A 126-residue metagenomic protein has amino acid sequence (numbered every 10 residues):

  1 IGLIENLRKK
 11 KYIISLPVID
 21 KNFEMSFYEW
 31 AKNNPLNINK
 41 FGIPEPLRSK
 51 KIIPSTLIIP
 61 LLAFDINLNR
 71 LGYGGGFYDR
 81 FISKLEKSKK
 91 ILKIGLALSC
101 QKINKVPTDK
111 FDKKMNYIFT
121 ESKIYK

Functional and structural regions predicted by a protein language model:
I1-I52: N-terminal active-site beta-alpha-beta segment that forms phosphate/nucleotide-binding and substrate-recognition loops
E5, Y73-D79: Charged helix-capping and loop-helix junction motifs
I14, I58, G74, I118: Residue-level signal for inorganic ion chemistry
P17, Y73, L96: Replace "coordinates the UDP/GDP/TDP-sugar" with "coordinates nucleotide-activated sugar donors
K21-N22, A63-F64, Q101: Short, solvent-exposed loop/turn segments at secondary-structure junctions
S26-F27, P60-L62: Short, basic/glycine-rich phosphate-binding loops at helix/coil junctions that contact nucleotide phosphates
K50-L57, I66-N69, R80-K126: Surface-exposed, charge/polar-rich loops and edge strands
